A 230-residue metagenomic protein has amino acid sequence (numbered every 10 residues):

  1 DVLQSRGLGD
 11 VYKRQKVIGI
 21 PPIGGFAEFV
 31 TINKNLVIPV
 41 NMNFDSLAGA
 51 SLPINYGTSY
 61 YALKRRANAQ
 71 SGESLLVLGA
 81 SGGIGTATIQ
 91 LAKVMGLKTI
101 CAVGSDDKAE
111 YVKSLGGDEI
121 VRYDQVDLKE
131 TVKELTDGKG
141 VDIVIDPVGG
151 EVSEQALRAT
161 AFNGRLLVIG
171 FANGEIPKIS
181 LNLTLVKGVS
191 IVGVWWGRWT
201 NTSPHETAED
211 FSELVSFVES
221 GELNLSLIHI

Functional and structural regions predicted by a protein language model:
D1-Y12, I228-H229: Single conserved hydrophobic/aromatic residue that forms the stacking wall/gate of nucleotide- or nucleobase-binding
I18-G79: NAD(P)H dinucleotide-binding glycine-rich loop of Rossmann-like/cofactor-binding domains, especially the beta1-alpha1
G25-A27, G104-Y111, I176-L181: Short, glycine/polar-rich helix-capping loops at beta-to-alpha or helix-loop-helix junctions that flank or form
V77, K93-Q155, S203-E209: Adenosine-nucleotide cofactor-binding segment
I84: Hydrophobic/small residue at the entry helix of a nucleotide-binding pocket
A87, L91: Rossmann-fold NAD(P)-dependent oxidoreductase module
M95, V103, E151-L223: Glycine-rich phosphate-binding loop and adjacent beta-alpha segment of Rossmann(oid) nucleotide-cofactor-binding
